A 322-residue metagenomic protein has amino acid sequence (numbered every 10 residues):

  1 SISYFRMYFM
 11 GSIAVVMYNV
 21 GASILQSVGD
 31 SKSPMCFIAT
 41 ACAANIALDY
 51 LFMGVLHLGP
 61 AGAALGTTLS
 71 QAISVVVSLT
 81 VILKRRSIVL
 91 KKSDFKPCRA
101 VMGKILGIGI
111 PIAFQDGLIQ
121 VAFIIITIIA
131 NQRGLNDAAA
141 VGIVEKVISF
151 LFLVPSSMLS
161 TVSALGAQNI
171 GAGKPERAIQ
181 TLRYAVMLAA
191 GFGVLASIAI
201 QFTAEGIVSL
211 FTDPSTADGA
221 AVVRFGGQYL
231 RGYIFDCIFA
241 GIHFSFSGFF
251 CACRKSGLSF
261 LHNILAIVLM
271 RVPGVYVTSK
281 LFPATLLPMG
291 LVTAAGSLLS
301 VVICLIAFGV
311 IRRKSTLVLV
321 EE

Functional and structural regions predicted by a protein language model:
S1-G11, V55-I110, G166-F235, S279-E322: Short alpha-helical transmembrane segments in multi-pass integral membrane proteins
F5, F9, K32-A39, V77-T80 (+7 more regions): Hydrophobic faces of transmembrane alpha-helices in multi-pass small-molecule transporters and flippases across diverse
M7-Q26, P34-C42, A63-V76, S156-L159 (+4 more regions): Short runs within selected transmembrane alpha-helices of multi-pass transporters and secretion channels
V15-P34, V141-A204, A240-S259: Small-residue-rich hydrophobic transmembrane alpha-helices
S31-S33, G59-P60, N136-D137, S256-G257 (+1 more regions): Membrane-helix interface segments
A44-N45, L210, M270-R271: Alpha-helical transmembrane segments of compact multi-pass small-molecule transporters, enriched in specific families
A47, I105, G109, A113 (+4 more regions): Short helix-kink/termination motifs in transmembrane helices of multi-pass secondary transporters
L51-L58, G117-F150, Q168, V208-A217 (+1 more regions): Helix-terminus/linker motif at the lipid-water interface of multi-pass membrane proteins
